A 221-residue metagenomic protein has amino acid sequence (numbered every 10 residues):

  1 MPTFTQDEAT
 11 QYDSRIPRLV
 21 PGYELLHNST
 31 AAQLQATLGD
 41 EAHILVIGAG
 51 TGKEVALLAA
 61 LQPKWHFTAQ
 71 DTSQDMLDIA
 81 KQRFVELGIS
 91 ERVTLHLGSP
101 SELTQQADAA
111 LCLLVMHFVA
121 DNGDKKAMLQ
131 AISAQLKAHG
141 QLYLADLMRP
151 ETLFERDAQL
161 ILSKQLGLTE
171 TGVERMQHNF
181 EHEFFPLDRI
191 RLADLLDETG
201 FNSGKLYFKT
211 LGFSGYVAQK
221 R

Functional and structural regions predicted by a protein language model:
M1-D13: N-terminal, positively charged/glycine-rich alpha-helical extensions of SAM-dependent methyltransferases
G22-D40: Conserved alpha-helix/loop element of class I SAM-dependent methyltransferases that forms part of the SAM/SAH-binding
H43-I47, T51-S101: Class I SAM-dependent methyltransferase SAM/SAH-binding core
L111: A conserved beta-strand element that flanks and buttresses the S-adenosyl-L-methionine
L114-F118: Short catalytic micro-motifs in class I SAM-dependent methyltransferases
K126-A138: A short glycine-rich, Lys/Arg-flanked "PGG" loop and its adjoining helix->strand segment in the class I
A145-T199: C-terminal alpha-helical "lid/dimerization" subdomain adjacent to the S-adenosyl-L-methionine
A193, D197-R221: Core SAM-dependent methyltransferase catalytic element
